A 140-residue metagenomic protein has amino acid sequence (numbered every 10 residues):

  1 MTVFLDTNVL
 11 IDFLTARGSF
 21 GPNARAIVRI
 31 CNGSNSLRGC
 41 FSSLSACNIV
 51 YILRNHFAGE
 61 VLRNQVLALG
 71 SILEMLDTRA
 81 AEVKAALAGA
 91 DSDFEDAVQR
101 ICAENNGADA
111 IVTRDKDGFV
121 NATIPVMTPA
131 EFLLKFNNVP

Functional and structural regions predicted by a protein language model:
M1-G39, H56-V61, N121, A130-P140: Short, well-structured N-terminal submotif of metal-dependent ribonuclease cores
T2, I72, E104-P140: Acidic, PIN/NYN-like endoribonuclease modules and their adjacent C-terminal/linker elements
L5, C40-F41, D77, T113: Short beta-strand scaffold positions
V9, T15, Y51, D96-C102: Hydrophobic side chains within alpha-helical segments
V9-L10, N48-I49, A85: A general alpha-helix detector
G18, R25, N32-N35, L44-E82: Active-site-proximal, substrate-binding regions of enzyme catalytic domains and RNA-binding/basic surfaces
E74-K116: Active-site neighborhoods of divalent-metal-dependent phosphate/nucleic-acid chemistry enzymes
